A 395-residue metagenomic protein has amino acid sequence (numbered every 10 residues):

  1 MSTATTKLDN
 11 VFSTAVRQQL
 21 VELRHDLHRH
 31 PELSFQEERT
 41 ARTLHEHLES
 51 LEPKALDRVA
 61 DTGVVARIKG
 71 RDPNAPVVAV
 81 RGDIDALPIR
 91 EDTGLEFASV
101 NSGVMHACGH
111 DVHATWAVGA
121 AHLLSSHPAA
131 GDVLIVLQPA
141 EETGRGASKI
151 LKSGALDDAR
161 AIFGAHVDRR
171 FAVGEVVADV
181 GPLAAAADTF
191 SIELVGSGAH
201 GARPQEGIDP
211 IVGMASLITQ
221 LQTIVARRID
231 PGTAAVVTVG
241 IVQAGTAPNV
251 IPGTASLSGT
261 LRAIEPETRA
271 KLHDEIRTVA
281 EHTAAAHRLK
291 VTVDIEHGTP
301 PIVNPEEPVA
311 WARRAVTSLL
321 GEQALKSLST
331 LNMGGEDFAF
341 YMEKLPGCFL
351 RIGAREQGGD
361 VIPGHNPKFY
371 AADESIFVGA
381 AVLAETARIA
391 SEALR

Functional and structural regions predicted by a protein language model:
S2-A4, A215-R395: Metal-dependent amide/peptide-bond hydrolase catalytic core, centered on the "pita-bread" metallohydrolase fold
S2-H106, D111, T115-A130: Acidic/His- and Gly-rich active-site-bordering loop/insert found across diverse amide/peptide-bond hydrolases
Q18, P73, G131, D157-D158 (+2 more regions): Structured loop/turn residues at beta-strand edges in well-structured enzyme cores
L20, E38-H45, A117, I211 (+5 more regions): Hydrophobic face of alpha-helices
L27, A66, V80, H110 (+8 more regions): Divalent metal-coordination and catalytic microenvironments
A79-R81, R90, F190, F349-R355: Non-cysteine beta-strand/loop elements that form the S-adenosyl-L-methionine
A86-I89, T93-M105, D111-V112, L123-P252 (+1 more regions): Histidine/acidic-residue-rich, glycine-tolerant segments that coordinate divalent metal ions
